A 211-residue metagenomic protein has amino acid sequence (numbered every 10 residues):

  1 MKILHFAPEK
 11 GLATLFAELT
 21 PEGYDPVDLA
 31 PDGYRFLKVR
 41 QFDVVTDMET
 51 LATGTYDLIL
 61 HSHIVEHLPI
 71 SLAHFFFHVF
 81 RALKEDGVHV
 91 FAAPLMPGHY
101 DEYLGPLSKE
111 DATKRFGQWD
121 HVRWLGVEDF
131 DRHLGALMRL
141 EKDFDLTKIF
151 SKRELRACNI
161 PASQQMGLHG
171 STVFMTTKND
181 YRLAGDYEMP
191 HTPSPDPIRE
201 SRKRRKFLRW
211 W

Functional and structural regions predicted by a protein language model:
K2-L104, W124-D131, V173-D180: Conserved SAM-binding loop
I3, T50, D57, H121 (+2 more regions): Acidic/proline-rich low-complexity IDRs
L19, L51, D111-K114, W119 (+1 more regions): Alpha-helical structural elements
T53, R199-R202: Basic, mixed-charge low-complexity alpha-helical segments
P69-F80, K84, V88-E200: S-adenosyl-L-methionine-dependent methyltransferase catalytic module, highlighting the catalytic core
S201-W211: Long, low-complexity, intrinsically disordered segments
